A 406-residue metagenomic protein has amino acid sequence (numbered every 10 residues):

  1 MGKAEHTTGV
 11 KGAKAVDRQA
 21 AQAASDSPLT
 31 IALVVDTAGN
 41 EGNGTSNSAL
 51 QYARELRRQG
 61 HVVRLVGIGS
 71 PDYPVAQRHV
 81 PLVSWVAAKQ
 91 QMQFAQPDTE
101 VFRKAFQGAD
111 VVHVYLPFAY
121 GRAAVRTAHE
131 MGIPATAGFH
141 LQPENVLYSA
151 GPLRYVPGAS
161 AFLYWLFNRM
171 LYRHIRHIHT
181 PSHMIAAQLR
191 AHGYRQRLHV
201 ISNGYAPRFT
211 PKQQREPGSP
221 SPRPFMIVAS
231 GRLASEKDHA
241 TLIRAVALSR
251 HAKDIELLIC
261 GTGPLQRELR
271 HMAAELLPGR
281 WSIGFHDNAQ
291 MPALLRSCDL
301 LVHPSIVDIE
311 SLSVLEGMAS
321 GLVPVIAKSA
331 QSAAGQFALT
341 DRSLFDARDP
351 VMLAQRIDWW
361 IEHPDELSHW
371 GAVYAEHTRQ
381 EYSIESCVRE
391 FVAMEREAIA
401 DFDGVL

Functional and structural regions predicted by a protein language model:
F106, F285-H286, A293-C298: Short alpha-helical donor nucleotide-sugar binding micro-motif in glycosyltransferases
P117, I306: Aromatic "clamp/platform" in nucleotide-sugar-dependent glycosyltransferases that forms part of the donor/acceptor
E130, Q142, G158-H177, H192: Membrane-proximal helix-turn-helix segments that form the acceptor-binding/catalytic region of lipid-linked
M184, G204: Carbohydrate-associated surface elements
P211, G218-A247, L258: Conserved donor-binding/catalytic core segment of Leloir-type glycosyltransferases
R267-A289: Nucleotide-activated donor-binding/catalytic signature segment of Leloir-type glycosyltransferases, i.e., the conserved
V323-A327: Short hydrophobic beta-strand element within catalytic cores of glycosyltransferases and related nucleotide-activated
L339-V351, W359-P364: Conserved acidic donor-binding segment of nucleotide-sugar-dependent glycosyltransferases
